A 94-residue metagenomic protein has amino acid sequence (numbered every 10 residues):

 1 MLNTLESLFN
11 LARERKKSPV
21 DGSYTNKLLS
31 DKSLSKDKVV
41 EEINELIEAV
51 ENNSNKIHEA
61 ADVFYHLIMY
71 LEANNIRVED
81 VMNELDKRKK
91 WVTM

Functional and structural regions predicted by a protein language model:
M1-A60, F64-M94: Flexible "arm" and connector segments at domain edges
